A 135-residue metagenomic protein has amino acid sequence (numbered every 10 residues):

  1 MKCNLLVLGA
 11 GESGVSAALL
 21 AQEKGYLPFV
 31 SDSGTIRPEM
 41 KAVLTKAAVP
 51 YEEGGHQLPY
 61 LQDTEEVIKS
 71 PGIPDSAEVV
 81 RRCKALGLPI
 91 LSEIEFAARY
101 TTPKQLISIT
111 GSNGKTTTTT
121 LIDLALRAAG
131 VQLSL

Functional and structural regions predicted by a protein language model:
N4, E23, P59-Q62, P71-L135: Phosphate-binding loop of NTP-binding sites
L5-A17: Glycine-rich adenosine-cofactor-binding loop
K24-A42: NAD(P)-binding Rossmann-fold cofactor-contacting core
D32-I36, H56-Q57, I94-A97: Short, acidic/turn-prone active-site loops that include or flank metal/cofactor- and phosphate-binding residues
E39-A47, E78-C83: Short, aromatic/basic amphipathic alpha-helical patches
T45-Y60: Glycine-rich, highly charged phosphate/nucleotide-binding loops
I68: N-terminal Rossmann-like NAD(P) cofactor-binding module of classical short-chain dehydrogenase/reductase
